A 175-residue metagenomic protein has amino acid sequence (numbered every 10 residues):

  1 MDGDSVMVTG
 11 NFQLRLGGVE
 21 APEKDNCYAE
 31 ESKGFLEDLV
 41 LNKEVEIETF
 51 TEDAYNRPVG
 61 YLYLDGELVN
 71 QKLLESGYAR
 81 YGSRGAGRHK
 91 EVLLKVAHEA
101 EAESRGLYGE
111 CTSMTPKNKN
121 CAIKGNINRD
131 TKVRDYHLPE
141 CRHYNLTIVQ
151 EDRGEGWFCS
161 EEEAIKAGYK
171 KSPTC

Functional and structural regions predicted by a protein language model:
M1-C175: Small beta-barrel nucleic-acid-binding modules, primarily SNase/OB-fold domains and secondarily Tudor-like barrels
